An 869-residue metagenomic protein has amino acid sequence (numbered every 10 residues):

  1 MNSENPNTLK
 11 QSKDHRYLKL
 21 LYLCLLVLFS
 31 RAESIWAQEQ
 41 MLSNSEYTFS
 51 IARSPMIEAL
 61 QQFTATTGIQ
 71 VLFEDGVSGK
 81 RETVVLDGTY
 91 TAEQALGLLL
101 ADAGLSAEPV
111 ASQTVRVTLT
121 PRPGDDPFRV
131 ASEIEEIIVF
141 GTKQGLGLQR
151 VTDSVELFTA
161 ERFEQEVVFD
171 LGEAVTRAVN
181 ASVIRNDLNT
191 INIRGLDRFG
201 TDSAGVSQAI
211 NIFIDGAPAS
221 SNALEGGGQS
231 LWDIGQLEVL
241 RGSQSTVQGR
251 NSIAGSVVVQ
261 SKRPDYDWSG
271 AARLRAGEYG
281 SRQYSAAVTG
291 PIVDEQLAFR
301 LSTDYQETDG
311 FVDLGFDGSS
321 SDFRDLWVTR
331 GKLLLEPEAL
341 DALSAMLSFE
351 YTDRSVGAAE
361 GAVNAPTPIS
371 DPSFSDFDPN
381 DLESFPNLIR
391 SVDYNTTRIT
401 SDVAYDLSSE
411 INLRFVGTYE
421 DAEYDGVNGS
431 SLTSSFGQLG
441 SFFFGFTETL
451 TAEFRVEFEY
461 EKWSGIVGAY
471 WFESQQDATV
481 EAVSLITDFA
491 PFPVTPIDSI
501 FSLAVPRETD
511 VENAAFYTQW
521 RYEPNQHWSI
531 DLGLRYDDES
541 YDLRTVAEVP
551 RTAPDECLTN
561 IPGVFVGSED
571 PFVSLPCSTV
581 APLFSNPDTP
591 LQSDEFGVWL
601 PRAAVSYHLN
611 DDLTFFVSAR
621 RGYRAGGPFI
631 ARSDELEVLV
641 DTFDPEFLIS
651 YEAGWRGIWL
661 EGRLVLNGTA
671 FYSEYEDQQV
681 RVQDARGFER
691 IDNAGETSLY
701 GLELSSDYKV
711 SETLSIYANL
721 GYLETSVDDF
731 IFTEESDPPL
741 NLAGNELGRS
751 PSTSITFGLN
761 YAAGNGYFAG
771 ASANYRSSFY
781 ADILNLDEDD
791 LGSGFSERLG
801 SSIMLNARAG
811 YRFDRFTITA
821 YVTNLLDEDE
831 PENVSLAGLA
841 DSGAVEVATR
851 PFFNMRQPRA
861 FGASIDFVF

Functional and structural regions predicted by a protein language model:
L60-Q62, T66-T67, L119-E164: Short, acidic, small-residue-rich periplasmic hinge/interaction motif at the N-terminus of Gram-negative outer-membrane
L100-A101, E108, I138-Q144, R150-T201 (+2 more regions): Periplasmic N-terminal accessory/gating domains of Gram-negative outer-membrane beta-barrel systems
I137, R398-D406, N412-N428, H608 (+5 more regions): Membrane-embedded beta-barrel scaffold of Gram-negative outer-membrane proteins
S207-A209, S221-A223, W232-R241, T246-G315 (+7 more regions): Outer-membrane beta-barrel translocator/receptor signature
V258, Y266-D267, R275, A287-P386 (+4 more regions): Periplasmic-side early beta-strands and strand-to-turn transitions of outer-membrane beta-barrels
L334-E338, A342, V456-F458, K462-S464 (+7 more regions): Structural signature of Gram-negative outer-membrane beta-barrels, strongest in the C-terminal barrel of TonB-dependent
S464, Q526, I530, V665-N667 (+3 more regions): Gram-negative outer-membrane beta-barrel transporters
Y623, Y775-L784, G810-F869: C-terminal beta-signal and adjacent terminal beta-strands/loops of Gram-negative outer-membrane beta-barrel proteins
